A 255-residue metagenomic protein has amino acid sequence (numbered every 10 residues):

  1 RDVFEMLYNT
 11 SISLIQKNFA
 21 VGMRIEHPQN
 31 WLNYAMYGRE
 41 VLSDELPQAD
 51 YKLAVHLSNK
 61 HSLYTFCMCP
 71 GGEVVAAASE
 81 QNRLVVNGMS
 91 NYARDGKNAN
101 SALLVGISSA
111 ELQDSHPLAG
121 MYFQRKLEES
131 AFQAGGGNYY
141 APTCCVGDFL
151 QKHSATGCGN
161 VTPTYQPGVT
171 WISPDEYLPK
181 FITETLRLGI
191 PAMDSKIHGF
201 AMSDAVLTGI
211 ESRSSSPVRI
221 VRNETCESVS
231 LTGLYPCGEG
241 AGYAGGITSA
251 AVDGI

Functional and structural regions predicted by a protein language model:
R1-I255: Residues forming the flavin
